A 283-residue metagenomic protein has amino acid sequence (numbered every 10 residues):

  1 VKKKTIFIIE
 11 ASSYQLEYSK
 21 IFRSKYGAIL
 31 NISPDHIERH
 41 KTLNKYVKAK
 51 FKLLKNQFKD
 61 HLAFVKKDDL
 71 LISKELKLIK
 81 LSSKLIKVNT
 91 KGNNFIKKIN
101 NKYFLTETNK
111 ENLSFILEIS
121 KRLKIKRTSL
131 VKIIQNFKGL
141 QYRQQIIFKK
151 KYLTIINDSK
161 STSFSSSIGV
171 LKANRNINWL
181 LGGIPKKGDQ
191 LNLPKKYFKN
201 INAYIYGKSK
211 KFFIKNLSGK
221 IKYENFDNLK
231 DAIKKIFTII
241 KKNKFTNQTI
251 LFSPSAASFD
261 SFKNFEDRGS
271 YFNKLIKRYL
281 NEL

Functional and structural regions predicted by a protein language model:
V1-F104, D260-E266: Flexible active-site lid/hinge loop adjacent to a nucleotide/diphosphate and Mg2+-phosphate binding pocket
E10, L30, Y46, F64 (+8 more regions): Residue-level signal for inorganic ion chemistry
S13-Q15, P34-D35, D68-L70, T162 (+4 more regions): Short glycine-rich anion-binding loops that position phosphate/pyrophosphate groups of nucleotides and phosphorylated
A63-K67, L180-G182, N200-K208: Short internal beta-strands
I79-F95, V131-Q135, Q145, E224-K230: Beta-strand->loop->alpha-helix junctions that form or flank phosphate-binding loops in nucleotide-handling enzymes
K102-N200: Nucleotide phosphate-binding/pyrophosphate-handling subdomain across enzymes that bind or process nucleotide phosphates
Q190-Q248: C-terminal helical cap/extension that packs against the catalytic core of soluble nucleotide-cofactor enzymes
S255-E282: Glycine/aspartate-rich loop-and-adjacent alpha/beta segment that forms the canonical ThDP
